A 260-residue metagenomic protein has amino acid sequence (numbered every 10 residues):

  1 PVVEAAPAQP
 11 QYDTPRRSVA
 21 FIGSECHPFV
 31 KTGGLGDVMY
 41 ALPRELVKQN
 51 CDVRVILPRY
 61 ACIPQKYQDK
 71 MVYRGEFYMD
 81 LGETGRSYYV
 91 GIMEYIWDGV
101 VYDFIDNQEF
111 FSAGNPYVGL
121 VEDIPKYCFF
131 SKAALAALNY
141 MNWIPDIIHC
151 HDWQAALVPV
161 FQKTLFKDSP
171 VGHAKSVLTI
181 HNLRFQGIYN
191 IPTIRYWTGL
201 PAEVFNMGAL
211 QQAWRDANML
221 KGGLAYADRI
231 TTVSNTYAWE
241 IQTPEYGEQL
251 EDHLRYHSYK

Functional and structural regions predicted by a protein language model:
P1-K260: Catalytic cores of nucleotide-sugar-dependent glycosyltransferases that transfer UDP/GDP/TDP-activated
